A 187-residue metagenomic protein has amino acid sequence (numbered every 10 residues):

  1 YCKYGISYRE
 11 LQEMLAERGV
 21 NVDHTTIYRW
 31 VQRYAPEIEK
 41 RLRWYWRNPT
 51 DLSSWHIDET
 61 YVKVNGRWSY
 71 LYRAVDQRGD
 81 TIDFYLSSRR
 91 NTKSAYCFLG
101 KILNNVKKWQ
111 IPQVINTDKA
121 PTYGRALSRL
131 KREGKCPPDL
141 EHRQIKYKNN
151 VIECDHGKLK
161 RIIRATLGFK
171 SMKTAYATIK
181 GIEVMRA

Functional and structural regions predicted by a protein language model:
Y1-A187: Residue-level recognition of single "structural anchor" positions that define or cap local secondary structure
